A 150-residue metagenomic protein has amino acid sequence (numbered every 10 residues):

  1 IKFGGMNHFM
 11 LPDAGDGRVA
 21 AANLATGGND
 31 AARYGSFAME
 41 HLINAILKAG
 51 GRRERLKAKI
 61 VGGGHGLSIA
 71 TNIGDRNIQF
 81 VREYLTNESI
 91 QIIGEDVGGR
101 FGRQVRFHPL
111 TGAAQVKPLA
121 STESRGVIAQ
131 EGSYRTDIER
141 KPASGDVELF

Functional and structural regions predicted by a protein language model:
I1-K57, G66-F150: Short acidic-hydrophobic catalytic motif
G63: Acidic/polar active-site rim loop that often engages polyanionic ligands
